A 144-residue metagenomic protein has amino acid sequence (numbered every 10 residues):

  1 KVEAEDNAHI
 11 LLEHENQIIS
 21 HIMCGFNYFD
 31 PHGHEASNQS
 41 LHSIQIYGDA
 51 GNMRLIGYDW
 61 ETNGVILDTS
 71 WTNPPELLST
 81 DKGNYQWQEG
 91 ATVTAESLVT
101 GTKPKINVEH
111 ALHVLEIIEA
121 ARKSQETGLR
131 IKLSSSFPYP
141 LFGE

Functional and structural regions predicted by a protein language model:
K1-W60, D81, Q88-T100, A120 (+1 more regions): Contiguous beta-strand/loop segments that form the cofactor/metal-binding neighborhood of enzyme cores
I19, N52, P74-L78, K103 (+1 more regions): Short, mixed charged/polar active-site loops that provide acid/base catalysis or chelate metal/phosphate cofactors
I44, W60-T72: Short polybasic amphipathic segments
I56, K105-N107, I131-S135: Short, hydrophobic secondary-structure boundary micro-motifs
P74-T80, E96-V114: Glycine- and charged-residue-rich phosphate/anionic-cofactor binding loop of Rossmann-like
Y85-T92, E109-E116: A structural signal for well-ordered alpha-helical segments within the folded catalytic domains of diverse enzymes
G90, I117-G128: Stable alpha-helical structural segments in soluble proteins, enriched in small hydrophobic residues
V99-K105, S124-I131: Surface-exposed helix-capping loop/turn segments at secondary-structure junctions
